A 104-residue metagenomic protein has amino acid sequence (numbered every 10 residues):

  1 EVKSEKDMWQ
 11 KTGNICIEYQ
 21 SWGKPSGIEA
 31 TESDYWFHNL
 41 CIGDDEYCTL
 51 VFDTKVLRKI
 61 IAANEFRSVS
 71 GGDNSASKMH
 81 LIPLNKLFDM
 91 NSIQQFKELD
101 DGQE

Functional and structural regions predicted by a protein language model:
V2-E104: Nucleic-acid endonuclease domains
